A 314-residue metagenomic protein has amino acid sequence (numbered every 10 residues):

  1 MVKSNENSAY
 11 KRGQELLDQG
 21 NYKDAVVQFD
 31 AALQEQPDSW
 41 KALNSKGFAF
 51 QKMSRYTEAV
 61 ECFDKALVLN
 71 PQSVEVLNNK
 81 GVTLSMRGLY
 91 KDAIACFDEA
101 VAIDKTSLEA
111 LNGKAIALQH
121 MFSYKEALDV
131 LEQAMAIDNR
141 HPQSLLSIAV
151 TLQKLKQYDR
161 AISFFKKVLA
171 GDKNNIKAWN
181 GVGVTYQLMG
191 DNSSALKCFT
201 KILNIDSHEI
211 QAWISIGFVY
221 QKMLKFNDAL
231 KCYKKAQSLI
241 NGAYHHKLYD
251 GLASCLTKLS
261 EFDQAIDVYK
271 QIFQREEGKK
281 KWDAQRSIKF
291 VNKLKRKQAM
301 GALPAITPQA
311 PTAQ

Functional and structural regions predicted by a protein language model:
E6, W40-K41, V74-E75, L108-E109 (+5 more regions): Helix-start (N-cap) detector for alpha-helical repeat units in TPR-like alpha-solenoids, especially tetratricopeptide
D18, K52, M86, H120-M121 (+5 more regions): Register position in tetratricopeptide repeats
A31-A32, K65-A66, E99-A100, Q133-A134 (+4 more regions): Canonical positions in the second alpha-helix
E35, L69, I103, I137 (+4 more regions): Structural marker of alpha-solenoid helical repeat scaffolds
